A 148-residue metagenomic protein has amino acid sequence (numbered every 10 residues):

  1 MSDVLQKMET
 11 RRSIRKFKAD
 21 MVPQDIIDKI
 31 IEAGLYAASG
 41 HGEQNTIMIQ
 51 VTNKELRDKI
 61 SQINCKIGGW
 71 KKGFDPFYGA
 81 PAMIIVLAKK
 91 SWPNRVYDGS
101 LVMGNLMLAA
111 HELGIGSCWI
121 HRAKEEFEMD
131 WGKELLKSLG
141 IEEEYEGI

Functional and structural regions predicted by a protein language model:
M1-I148: Acidic, surface-exposed loops and disordered segments
